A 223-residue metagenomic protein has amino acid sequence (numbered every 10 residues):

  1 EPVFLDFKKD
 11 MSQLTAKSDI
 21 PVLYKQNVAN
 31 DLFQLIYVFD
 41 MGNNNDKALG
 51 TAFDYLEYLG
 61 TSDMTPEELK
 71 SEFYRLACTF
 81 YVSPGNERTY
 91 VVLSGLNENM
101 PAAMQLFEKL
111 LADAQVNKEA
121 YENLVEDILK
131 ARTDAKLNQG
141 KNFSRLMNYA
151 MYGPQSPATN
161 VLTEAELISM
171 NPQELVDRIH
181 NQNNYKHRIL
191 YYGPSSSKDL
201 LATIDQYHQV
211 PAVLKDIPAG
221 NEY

Functional and structural regions predicted by a protein language model:
E1-F4, K17-A48, K186, A212-Y223: His/Glu-based metal-binding/catalytic segments typifying zinc-dependent metallopeptidases
V3-K17, I168-M170: Extended non-catalytic domains of envelope/secretory-pathway proteins
Q13, L23, T79-Y81: Short, surface-exposed charged micro-motifs
A29-E57, T61-D113, L124-T133, N138-S169 (+1 more regions): M16 family metallopeptidases and their MPP-like homologs
V116-N123, L214-I217: Conserved short beta-strand edge segments in small beta-sheet-based binding/regulatory domains
N160, Y185-Y223: An aromatic/glycine/proline-enriched structural segment found at the starts of mature extracellular/organellar domains
